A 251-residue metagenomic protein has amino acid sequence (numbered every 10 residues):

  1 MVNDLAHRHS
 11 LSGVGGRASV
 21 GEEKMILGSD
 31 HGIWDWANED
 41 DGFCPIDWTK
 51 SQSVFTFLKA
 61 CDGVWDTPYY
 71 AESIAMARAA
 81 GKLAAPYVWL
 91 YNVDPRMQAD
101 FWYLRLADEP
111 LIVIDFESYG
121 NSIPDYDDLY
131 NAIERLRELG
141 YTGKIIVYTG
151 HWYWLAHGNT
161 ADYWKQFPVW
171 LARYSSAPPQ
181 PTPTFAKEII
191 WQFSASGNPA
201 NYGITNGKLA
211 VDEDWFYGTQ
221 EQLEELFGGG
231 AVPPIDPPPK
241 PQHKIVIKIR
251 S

Functional and structural regions predicted by a protein language model:
M1, R250-S251: Universal eukaryotic N-terminal targeting presequences
N3-K24: Short, Lys/Arg-enriched N-terminal segments with co-localized hydrophobic residues within the first ~10-30 amino acids
H9-L11, S73, S194, K244: Compositionally biased, intrinsically disordered low-complexity segments enriched in polar/proline residues
V20-S51, T160-R250: Functionally critical loop-and-helix segments that line ligand-binding/catalytic clefts of soluble enzyme domains
G21-T142: Substrate-binding cleft of extracellular glycoside hydrolase catalytic domains
W65, V93, W154, P178 (+1 more regions): Flexible, glycine-rich phosphate/dinucleotide-binding loops and adjacent beta-alpha linkers at cofactor/substrate
Y70, Y87-W89, Y148, Y174 (+1 more regions): Aromatic side chains
P110-T184: Catalytic domains of cell-wall/extracellular-matrix polysaccharide-remodeling enzymes, centered on de-N-acetylation
